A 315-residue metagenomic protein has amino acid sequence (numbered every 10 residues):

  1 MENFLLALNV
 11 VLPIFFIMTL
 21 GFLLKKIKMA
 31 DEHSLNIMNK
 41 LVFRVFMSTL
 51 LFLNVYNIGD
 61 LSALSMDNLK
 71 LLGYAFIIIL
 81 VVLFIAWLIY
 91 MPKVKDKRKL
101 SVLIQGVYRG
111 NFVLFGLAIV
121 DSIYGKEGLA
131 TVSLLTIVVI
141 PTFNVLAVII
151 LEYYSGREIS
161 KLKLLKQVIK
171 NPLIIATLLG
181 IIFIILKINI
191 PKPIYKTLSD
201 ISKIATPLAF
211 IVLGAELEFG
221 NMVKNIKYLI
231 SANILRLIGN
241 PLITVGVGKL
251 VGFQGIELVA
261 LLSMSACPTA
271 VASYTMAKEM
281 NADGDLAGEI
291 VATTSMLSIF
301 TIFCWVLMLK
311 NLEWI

Functional and structural regions predicted by a protein language model:
M1-I315: Alpha-helical transmembrane segments of multi-pass small-molecule/ion transporters
